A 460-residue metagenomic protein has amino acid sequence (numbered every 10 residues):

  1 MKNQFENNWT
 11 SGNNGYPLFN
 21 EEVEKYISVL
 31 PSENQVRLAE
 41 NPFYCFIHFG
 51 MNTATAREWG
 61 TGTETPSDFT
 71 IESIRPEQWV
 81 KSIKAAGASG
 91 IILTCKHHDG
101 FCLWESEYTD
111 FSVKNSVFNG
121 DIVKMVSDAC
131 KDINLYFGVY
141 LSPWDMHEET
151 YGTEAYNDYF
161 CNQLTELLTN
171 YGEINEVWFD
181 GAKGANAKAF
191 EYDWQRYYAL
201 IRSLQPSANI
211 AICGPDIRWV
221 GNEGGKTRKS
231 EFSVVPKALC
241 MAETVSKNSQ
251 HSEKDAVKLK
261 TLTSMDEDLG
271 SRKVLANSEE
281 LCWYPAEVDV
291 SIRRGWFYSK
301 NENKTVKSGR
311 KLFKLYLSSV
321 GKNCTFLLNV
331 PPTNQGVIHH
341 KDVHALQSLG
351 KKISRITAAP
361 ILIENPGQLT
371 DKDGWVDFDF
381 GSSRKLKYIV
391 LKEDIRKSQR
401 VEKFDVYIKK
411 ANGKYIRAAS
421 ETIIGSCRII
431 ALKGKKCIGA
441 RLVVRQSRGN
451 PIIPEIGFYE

Functional and structural regions predicted by a protein language model:
K2-A411, Y415-K433, V443-Y459: Mature catalytic domains of secreted/periplasmic carbohydrate-active enzymes
K435-C437: Extracellular Ig-like/FN3 beta-sandwich strand-entry sites
G439-R441: Short, conserved beta-strand segments of beta-strand-rich sandwich/propeller modules, principally
